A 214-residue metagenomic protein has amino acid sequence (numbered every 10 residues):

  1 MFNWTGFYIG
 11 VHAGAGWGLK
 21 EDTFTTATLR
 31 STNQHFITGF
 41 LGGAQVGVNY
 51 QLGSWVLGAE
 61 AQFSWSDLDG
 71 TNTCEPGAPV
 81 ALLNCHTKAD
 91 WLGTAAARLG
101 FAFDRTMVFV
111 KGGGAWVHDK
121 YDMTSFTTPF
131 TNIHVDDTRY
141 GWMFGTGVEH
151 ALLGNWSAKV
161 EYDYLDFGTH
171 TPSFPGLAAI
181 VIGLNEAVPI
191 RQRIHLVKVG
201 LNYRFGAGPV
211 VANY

Functional and structural regions predicted by a protein language model:
M1-Y214: Gram-negative outer-membrane beta-barrel domains
